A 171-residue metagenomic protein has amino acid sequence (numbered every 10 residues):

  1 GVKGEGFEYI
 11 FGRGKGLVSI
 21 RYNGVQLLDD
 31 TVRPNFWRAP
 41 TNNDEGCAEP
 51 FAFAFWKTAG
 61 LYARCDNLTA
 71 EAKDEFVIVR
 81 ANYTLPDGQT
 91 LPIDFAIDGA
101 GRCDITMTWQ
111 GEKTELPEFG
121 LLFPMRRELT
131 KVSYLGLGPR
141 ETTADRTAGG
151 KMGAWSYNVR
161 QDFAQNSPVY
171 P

Functional and structural regions predicted by a protein language model:
G1-P171: Beta-strand/loop-rich accessory regions of lumenal/periplasmic or secreted enzymes, predominantly carbohydrate-active
